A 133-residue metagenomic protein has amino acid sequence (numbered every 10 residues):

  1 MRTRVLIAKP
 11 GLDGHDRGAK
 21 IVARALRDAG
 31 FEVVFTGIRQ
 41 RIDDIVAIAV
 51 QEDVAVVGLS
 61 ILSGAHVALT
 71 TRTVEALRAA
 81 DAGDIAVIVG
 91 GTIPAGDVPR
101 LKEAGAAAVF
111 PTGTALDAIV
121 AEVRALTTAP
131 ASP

Functional and structural regions predicted by a protein language model:
K9-G11: Residue-level signal for short, function-critical loop segments
A19-L126: Cofactor-cradling patches in redox/metallo enzymes
A125-P133: The C-terminal output helix
